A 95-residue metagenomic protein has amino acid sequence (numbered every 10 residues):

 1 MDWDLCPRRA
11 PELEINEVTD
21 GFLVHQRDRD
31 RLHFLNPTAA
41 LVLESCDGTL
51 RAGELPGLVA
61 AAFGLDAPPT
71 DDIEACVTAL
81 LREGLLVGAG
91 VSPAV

Functional and structural regions predicted by a protein language model:
M1-D28: Long, low-complexity, charged/polar intrinsically disordered regions in eukaryotic proteins
D28-V95: Long, charge-rich, low-complexity alpha-helical segments
